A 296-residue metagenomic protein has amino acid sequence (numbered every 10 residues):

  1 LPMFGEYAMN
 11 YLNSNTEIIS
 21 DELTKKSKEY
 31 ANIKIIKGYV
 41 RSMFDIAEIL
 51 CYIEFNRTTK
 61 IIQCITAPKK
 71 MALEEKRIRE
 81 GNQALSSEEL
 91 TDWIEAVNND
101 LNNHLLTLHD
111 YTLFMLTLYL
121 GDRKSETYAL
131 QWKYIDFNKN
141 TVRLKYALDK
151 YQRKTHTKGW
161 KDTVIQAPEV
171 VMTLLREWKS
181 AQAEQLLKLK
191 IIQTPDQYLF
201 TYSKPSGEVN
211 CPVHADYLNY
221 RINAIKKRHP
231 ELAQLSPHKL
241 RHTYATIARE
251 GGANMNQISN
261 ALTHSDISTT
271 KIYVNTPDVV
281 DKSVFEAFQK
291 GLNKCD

Functional and structural regions predicted by a protein language model:
L1-Y52, L101-L106, E208-Y217, Q234-S236: N-terminal core-binding DNA-recognition domain of tyrosine site-specific recombinases/integrases
T24, T117-L118, A248-E250: Short amphipathic helical patch at the helix-1/turn junction of helix-turn-helix
S27-G38, I49-F55, T59-K124, Y128 (+1 more regions): Basic, Lys/Arg- and aromatic-enriched nucleic-acid-binding interface segment
Q63-P68, L130-E184: Conserved tyrosine-mediated DNA breakage-rejoining catalytic core shared by Y-recombinases
Q83, R153-E177, T194-I222: C-terminal catalytic core of Y-nucleophile DNA break-rejoin enzymes
E95-T107, A183-P195, P205-P212, D216-N260: Short, basic (Lys/Arg/His-rich) helix/loop patches that form interaction surfaces in the mid-to-C-terminal regions
Y134-T141, L232, A253-V274: Short, polar N-cap/turn motifs at the start of nucleic acid-interacting alpha helices
L148, L262-A287: Catalytic-site neighborhood detector that most strongly recognizes the C-terminal catalytic loop/helix of tyrosine
